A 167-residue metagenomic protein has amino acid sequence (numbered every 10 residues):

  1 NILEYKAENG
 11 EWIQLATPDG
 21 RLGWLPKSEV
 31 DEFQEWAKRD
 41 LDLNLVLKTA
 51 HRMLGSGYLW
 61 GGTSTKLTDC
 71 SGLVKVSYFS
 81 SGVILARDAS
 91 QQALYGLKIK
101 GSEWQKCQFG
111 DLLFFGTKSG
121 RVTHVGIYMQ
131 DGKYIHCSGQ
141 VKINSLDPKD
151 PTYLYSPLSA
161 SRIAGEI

Functional and structural regions predicted by a protein language model:
N1-L3, F109-D111: Loop/turn positions that initiate beta-strands
I2-E4, E11-R52, S56: Boundary regions of SH3-family modules and the immediately adjacent low-complexity/disordered segments in eukaryotic
E4-Y5, F115, H136: A generic structural signal for residues embedded in beta-strands
Y5, L15-A16, H124-M129: Short beta-strand-centered aromatic/proline hotspots
N9-E11, G132: Structural signal for glycine-centered tight turns and loop->strand junctions in beta-sheet-rich domains
D31-F33, I99-E103, T123, Y128-I167: Aromatic- and glycine-rich peptidoglycan recognition patches
Y58-F109: Catalytic cysteine-centered active-site loop
K118-S119: A flexible loop/linker signature enriched in serine peptidases of the S9 family
